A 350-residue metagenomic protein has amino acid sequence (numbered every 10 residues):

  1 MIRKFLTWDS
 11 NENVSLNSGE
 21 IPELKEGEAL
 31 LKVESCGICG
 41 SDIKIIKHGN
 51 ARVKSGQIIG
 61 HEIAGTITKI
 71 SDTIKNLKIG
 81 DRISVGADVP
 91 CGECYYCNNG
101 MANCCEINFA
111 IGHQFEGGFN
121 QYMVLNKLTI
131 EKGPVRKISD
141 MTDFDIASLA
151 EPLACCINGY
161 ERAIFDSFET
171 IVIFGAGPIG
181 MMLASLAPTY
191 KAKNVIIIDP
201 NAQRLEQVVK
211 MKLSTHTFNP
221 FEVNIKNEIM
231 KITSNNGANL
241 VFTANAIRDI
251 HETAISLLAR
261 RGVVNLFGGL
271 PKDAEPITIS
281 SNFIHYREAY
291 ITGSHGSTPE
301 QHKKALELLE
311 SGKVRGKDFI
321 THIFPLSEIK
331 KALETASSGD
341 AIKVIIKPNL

Functional and structural regions predicted by a protein language model:
M1, E252-S256, R260, T298-L350: C-terminal hydrophobic helical "lid"/dimerization subdomain of Rossmann-like NAD(P)H-dependent oxidoreductases
P22-C36, G49-Y95, R136-S139: Glycine-rich beta-strand-centered segment in the early N-terminal region that forms part of a ligand/cofactor-binding
R82, T170, G262-V263, Y290: Short glycine-centered segments of the SAM/dcSAM-binding site in methyltransferase folds
E93-F174: NAD(P)H dinucleotide-binding glycine-rich loop of Rossmann-like/cofactor-binding domains, especially the beta1-alpha1
D140-E222: Mid-domain Rossmann-like dinucleotide-binding core that forms the NAD(H)/NADP(H) cofactor-binding site
K226-K231, K272-T321, K330-K331: C-terminal substrate-binding/catalytic core of Rossmann-like NAD(P)-dependent dehydrogenases/reductases
L258-A274: ADP-ribose/adenylate-binding Rossmann-like module
